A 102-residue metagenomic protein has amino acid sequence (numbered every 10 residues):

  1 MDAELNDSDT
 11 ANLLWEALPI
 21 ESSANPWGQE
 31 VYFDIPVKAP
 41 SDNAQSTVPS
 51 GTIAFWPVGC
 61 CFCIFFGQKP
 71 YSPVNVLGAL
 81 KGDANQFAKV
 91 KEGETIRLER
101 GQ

Functional and structural regions predicted by a protein language model:
A3, D7-L13, A17-Q102: Glycine-rich active-site loops that engage anionic ligands at enzyme catalytic sites
